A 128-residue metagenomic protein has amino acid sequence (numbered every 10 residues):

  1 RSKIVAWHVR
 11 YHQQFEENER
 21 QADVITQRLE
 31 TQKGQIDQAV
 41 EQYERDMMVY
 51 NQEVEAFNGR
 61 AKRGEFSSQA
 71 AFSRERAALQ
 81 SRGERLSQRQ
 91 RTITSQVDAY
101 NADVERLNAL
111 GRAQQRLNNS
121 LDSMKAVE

Functional and structural regions predicted by a protein language model:
R1-A22, T26, F72-E128: C-terminal amphipathic alpha-helix
R28, Q35-A78: Extended alpha-helical coiled-coil "stalk/arm" regions that act as elongated linkers or oligomerization scaffolds
Q32-K33, R63, R82, L110: Feature targets compositionally biased, intrinsically disordered low-complexity regions with long contiguous runs
